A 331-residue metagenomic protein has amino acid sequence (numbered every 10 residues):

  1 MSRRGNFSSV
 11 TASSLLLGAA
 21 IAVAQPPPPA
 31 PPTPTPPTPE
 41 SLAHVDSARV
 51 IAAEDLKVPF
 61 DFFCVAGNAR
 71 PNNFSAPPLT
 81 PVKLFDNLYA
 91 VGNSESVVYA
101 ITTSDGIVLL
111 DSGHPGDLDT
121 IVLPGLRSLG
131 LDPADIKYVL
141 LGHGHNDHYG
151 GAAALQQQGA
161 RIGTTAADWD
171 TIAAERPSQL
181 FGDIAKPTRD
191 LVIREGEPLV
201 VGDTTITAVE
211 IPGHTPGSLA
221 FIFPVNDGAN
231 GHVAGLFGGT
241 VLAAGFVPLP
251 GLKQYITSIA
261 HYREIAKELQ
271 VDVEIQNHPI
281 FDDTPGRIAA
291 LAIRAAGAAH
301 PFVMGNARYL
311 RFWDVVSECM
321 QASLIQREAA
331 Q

Functional and structural regions predicted by a protein language model:
T11-A20: Bacterial N-terminal signal peptides
A22-A24: Boundary at the C-terminal end of the N-terminal hydrophobic targeting segment
P26-F74, G228-G231, G239-Q331: Accessory terminal helices/loops
P34-H44, V50-I51, G116-L118, P124-P198 (+2 more regions): Active-site HxH/HxHxD metal-binding segment of metal-dependent hydrolases
G67-N68, P77-P78, K83-F85, D135 (+5 more regions): Metallo-beta-lactamase
F74-L129, P133, A220-L242: Conserved beta-strand hairpin/beta-sheet module of binuclear metal-dependent hydrolase folds, prominently
L110-S112, K137-G144, G163-T165, E210-G213 (+2 more regions): Active-site neighborhood of phospho(di)ester-bond hydrolases with catalytic His/Asp-centered motifs
D117, G144-G150, W169-I172, P216-L219 (+3 more regions): Active-site environment of divalent metal-dependent phosphoester hydrolases
